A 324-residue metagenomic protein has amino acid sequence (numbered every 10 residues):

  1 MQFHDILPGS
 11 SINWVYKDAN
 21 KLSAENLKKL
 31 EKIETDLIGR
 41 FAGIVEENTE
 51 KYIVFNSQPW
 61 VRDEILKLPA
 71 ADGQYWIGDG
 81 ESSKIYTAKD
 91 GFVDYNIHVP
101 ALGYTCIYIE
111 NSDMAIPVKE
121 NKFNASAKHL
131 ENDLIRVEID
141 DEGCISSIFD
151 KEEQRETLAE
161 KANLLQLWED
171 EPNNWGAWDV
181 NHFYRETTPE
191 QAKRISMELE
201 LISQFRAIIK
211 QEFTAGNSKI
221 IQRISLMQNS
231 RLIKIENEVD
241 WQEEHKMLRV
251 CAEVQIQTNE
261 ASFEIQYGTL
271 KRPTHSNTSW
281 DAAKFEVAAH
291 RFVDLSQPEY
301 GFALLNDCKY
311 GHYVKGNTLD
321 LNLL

Functional and structural regions predicted by a protein language model:
M1-E50: Metal- or metallocofactor-binding catalytic centers and their adjacent structured scaffolds across diverse enzyme
K28, T35, G39-L324: C-terminal (or distal) subdomains of carbohydrate-active enzymes
